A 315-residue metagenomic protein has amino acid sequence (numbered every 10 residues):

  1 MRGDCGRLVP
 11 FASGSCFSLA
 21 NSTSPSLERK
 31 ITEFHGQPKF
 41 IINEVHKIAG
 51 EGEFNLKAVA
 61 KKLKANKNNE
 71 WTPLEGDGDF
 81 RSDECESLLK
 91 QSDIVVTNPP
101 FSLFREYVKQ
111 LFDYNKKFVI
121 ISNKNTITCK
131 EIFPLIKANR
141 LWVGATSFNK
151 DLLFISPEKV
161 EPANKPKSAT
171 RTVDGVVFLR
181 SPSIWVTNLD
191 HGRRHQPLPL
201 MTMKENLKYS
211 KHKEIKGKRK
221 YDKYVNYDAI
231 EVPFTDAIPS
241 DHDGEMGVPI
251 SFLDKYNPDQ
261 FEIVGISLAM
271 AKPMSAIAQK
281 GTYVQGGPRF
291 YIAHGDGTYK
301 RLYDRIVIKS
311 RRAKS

Functional and structural regions predicted by a protein language model:
M1-V96, P100-S315: Class I S-adenosyl-L-methionine-dependent methyltransferase catalytic core
